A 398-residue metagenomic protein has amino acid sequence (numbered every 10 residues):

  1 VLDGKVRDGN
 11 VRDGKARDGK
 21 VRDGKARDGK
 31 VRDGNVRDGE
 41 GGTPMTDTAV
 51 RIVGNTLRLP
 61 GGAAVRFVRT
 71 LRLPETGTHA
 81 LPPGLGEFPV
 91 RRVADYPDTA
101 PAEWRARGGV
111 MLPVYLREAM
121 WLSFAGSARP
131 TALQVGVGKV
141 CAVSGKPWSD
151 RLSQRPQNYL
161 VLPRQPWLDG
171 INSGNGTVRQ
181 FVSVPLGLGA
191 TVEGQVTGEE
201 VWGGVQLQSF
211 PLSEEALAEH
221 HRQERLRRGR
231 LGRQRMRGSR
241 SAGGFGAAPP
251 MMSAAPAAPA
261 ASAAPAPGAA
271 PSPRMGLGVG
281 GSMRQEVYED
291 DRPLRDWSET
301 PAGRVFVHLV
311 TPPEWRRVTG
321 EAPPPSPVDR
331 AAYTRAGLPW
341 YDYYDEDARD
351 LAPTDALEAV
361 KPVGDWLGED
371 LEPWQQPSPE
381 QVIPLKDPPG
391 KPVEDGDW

Functional and structural regions predicted by a protein language model:
V1-E40: Long, intrinsically disordered low-complexity tandem-repeat segments
P44-W398: Intrinsically disordered, low-complexity segments enriched in small/polar residues
